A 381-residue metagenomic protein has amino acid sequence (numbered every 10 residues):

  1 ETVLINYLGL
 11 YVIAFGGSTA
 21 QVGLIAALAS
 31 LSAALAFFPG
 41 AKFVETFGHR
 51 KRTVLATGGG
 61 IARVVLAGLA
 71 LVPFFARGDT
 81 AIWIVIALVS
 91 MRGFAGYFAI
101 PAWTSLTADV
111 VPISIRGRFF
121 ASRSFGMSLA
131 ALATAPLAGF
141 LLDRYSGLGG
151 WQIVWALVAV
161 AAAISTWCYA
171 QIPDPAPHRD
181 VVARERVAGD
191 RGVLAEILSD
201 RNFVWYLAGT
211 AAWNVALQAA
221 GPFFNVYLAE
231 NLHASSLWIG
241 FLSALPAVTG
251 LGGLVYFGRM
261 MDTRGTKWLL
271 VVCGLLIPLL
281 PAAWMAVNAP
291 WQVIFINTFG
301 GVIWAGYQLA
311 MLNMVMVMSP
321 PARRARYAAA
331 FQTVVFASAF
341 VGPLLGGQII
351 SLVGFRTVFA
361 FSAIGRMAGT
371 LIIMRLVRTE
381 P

Functional and structural regions predicted by a protein language model:
E1-L35, V44, L55, A62 (+2 more regions): Helix-loop boundary and gating motifs at the non-cytosolic
N6-A14, K42-T46, A70-A76, A131-I153 (+1 more regions): Transmembrane alpha-helix termini and helix-breaking/packing motifs in multi-pass membrane transporters
L35-R50, L142-D143, G252-G265, I350: Helix-to-loop junctions at the C-terminal end of transmembrane segments in multipass secondary transporters
T53-L69, A156-A159, W268-A283, A360-A363: Structural signature of the two symmetry-related core transmembrane helices
L69-L88, A283-N297: Helix-loop junctions at membrane interfaces in 12-TM secondary transporters
F98-V111, G306-P320: Intracellular juxtamembrane helix-capping segments at the cytosolic ends of symmetry-related transmembrane helices
A159-H178, G369-V377: C-terminal membrane-cytosol helix-exit motif in multi-pass small-molecule transporters
D174-A208, P381: Juxtamembrane intracellular "pre-TM" segments in multi-pass secondary transporters
